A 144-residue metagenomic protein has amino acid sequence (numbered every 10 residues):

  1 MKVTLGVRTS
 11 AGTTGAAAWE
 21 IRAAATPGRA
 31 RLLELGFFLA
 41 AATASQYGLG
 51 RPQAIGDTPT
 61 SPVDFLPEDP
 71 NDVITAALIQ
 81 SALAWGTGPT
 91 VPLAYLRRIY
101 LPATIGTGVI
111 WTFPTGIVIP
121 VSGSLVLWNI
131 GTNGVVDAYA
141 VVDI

Functional and structural regions predicted by a protein language model:
M1-I144: Surface-exposed, low-hydrophobicity beta-strand/loop segments enriched in small/polar/acidic residues
